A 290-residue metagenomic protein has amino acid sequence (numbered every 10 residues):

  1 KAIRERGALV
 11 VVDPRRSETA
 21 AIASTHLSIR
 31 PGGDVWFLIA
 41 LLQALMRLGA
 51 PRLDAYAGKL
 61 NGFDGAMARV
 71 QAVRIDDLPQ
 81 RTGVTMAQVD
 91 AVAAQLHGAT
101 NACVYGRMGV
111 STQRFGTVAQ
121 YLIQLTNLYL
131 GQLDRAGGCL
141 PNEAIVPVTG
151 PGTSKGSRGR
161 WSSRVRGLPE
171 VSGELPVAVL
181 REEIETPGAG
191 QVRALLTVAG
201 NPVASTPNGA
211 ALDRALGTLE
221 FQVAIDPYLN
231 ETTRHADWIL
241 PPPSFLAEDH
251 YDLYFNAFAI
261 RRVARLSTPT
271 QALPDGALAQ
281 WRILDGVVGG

Functional and structural regions predicted by a protein language model:
K1-A144, R160, R164-G290: Cofactor-pocket helix-loop regions in the catalytic cores of large enzyme subunits
V146-V148: Flexible, small-/acidic-enriched active-site or ligand-binding loops
G150-T153: Extracellular/periplasmic loop regions
K155-G159: Surface-exposed loop and adjacent secondary-structure segments within mature catalytic domains
